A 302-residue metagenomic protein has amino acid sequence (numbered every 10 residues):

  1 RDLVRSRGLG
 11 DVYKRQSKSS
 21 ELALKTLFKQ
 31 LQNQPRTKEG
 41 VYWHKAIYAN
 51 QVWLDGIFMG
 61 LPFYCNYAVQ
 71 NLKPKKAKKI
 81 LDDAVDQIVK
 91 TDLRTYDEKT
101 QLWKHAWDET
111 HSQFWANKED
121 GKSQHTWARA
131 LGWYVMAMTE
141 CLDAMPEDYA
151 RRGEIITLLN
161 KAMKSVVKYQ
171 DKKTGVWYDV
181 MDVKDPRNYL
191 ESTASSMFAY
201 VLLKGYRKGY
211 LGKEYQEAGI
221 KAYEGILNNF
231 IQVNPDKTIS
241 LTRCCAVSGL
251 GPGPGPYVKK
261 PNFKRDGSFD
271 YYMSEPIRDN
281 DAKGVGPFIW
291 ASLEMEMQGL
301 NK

Functional and structural regions predicted by a protein language model:
D2-Y13: Single conserved hydrophobic/aromatic residue that forms the stacking wall/gate of nucleotide- or nucleobase-binding
K14-K29, Y67-V85, T100, L142-V167 (+3 more regions): Structural helix-adjacent loops and short alpha-helical linkers that scaffold large soluble proteins
L22-V41, L81-F114, I156-T174, A218-D236: Long, well-ordered core segments of solenoidal/helical folds
V41-A46, T110-Q124, W177-R187, S268-S274: Acidic/His metal-coordination segments adjacent to aromatic residues that form catalytic metal sites in metalloenzymes
V41-W107, W115-A116, L131: Aromatic- and glycine-enriched pocket-lining scaffold segments that form the walls of small-molecule binding clefts
R152-E191, G205-F263, G299: Non-catalytic carbohydrate-binding regions of carbohydrate-active enzymes
V258-K302: Terminal, non-catalytic domain-edge segments
